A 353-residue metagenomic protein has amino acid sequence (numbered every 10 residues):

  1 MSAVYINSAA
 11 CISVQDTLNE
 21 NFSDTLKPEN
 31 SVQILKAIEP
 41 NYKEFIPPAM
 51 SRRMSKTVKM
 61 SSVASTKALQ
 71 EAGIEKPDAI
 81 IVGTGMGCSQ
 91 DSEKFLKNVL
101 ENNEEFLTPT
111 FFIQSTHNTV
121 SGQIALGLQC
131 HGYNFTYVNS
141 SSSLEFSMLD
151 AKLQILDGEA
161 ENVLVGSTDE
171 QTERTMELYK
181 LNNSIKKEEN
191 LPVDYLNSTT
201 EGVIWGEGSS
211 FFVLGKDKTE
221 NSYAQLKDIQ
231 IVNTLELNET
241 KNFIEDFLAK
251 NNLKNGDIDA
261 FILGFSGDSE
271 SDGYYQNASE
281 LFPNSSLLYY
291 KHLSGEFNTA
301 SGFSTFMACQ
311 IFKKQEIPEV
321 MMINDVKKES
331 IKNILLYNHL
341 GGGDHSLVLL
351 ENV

Functional and structural regions predicted by a protein language model:
M1-Y133, E145-L149, L153-D157, G166-V353: Conserved "HGTGT" condensation-loop signature of ketosynthase/thiolase-family condensing enzymes that catalyze
N134-V138: Short catalytic-loop micro-motif centered on adjacent basic/acidic residues
S140-S143: Catalytic nucleophile serine of serine hydrolases, specifically the conserved "nucleophile elbow" pentapeptide
E159-E161: Alpha-to-beta junction loops
